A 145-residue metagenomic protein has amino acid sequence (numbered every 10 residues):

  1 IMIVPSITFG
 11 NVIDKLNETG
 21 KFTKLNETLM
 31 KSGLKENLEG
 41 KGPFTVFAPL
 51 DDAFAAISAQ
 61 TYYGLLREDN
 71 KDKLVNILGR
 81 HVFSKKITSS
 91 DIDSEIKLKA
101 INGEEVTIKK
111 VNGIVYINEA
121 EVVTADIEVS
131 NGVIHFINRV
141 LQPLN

Functional and structural regions predicted by a protein language model:
I3-N145: Mature, structured domains of secreted/extracytosolic soluble proteins
